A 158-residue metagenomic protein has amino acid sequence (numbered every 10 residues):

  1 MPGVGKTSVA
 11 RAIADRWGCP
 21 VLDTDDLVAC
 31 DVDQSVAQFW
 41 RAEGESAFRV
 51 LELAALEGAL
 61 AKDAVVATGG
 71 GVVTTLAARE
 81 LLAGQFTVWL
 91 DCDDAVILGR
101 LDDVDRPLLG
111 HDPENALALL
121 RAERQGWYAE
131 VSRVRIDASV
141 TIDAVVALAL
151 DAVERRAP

Functional and structural regions predicted by a protein language model:
P2: The conserved Walker
G5: Conserved glycine(s) of the Walker
S8, A12, R16, E123-P158: NTP-dependent small-molecule kinase module
P20-L81, A122: ATP-dependent small-molecule kinase phosphotransfer cores that center on conserved nucleotide phosphate-binding segments
L22, F86-V88, V134-I136: Hydrophobic/aromatic beta-strand patches that form the interior of the parallel beta-sheet core in alpha/beta enzyme
K62-D63, A83-Q85, V131-S132: Short, well-ordered alpha-helix to beta-strand connector turns
G70-V73, D93-A95, T141: Short glycine-rich anion-binding loops that position phosphate/pyrophosphate groups of nucleotides and phosphorylated
G84-G126, L150: A glycine- and Lys/Arg-enriched "phosphate-lid" helix/loop adjacent to the NTP-binding pocket of small-molecule kinases
